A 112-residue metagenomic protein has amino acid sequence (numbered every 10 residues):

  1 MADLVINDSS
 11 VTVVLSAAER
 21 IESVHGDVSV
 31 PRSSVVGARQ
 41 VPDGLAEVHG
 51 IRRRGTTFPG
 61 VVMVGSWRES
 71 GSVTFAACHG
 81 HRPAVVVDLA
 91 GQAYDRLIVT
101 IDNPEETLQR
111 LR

Functional and structural regions predicted by a protein language model:
M1-R32, V36-R39: Conserved beta-hairpin
S23-R32, V36-R112: Acidic, Ser/Thr- and proline-rich intrinsically disordered linker/docking segments of eukaryotic scaffolds
